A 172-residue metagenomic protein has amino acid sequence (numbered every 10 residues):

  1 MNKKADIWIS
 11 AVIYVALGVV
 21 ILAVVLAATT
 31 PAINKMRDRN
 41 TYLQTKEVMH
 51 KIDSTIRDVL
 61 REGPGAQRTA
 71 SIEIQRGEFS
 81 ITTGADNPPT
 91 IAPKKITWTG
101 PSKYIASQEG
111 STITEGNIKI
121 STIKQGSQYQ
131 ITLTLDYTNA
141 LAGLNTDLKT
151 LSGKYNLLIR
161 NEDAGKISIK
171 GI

Functional and structural regions predicted by a protein language model:
N2-T29, R37, T41: N-terminal single-pass transmembrane signal-anchor helix
K4-V12, A70, D86-T90, K103-I105: Solvent-exposed, charged interface segments at domain starts and junctions
I13-V15, R39-Y42, A66, E78-S80 (+2 more regions): A generic structural micro-environment signature that highlights single residues at secondary-structure boundaries
V24-L26, H50, E73, I113-E115: General N-terminal targeting signals
N34-A66: Membrane-proximal N-terminal amphipathic helix
K51-S54, E73, K149-S152: Short amphipathic alpha-helical surface micro-motifs
V59-I81: Short, glycine/small-hydrophobic-rich surface segments
T82-I172: Intrinsically disordered, low-complexity regions enriched in Pro/Ser/Thr/Gly and acidic residues
